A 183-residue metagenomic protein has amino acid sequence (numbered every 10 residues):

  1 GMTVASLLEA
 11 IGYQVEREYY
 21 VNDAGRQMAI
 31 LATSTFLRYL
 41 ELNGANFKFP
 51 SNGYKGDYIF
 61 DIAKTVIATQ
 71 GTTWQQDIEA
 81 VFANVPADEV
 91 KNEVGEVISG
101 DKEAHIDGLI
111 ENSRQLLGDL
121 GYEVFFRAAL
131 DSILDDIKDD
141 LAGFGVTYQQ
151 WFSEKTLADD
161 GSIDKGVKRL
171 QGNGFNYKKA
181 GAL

Functional and structural regions predicted by a protein language model:
G1-L183: NTP-dependent nucleotidyl-transfer catalytic core
